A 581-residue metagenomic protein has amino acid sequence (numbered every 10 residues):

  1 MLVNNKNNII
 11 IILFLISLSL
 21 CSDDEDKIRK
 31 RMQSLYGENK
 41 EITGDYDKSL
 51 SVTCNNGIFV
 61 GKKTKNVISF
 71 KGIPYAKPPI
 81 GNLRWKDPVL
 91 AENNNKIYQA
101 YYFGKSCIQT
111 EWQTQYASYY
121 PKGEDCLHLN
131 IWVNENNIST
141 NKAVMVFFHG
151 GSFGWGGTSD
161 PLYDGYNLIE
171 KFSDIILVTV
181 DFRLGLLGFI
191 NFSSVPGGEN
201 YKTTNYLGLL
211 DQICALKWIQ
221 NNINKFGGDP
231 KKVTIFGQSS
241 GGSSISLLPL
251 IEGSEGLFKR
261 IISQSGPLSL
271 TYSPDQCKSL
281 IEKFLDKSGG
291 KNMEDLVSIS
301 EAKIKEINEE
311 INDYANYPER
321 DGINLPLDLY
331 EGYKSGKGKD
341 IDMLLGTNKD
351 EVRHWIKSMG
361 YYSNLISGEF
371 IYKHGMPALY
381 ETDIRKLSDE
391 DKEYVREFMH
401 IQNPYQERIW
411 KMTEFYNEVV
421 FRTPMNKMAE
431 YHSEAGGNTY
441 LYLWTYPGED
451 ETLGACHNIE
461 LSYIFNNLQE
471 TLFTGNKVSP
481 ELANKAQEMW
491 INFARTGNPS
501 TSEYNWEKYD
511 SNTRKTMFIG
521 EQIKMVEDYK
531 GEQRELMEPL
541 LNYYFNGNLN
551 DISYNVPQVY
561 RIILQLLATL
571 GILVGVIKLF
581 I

Functional and structural regions predicted by a protein language model:
K6-C21, T569-L573: Cleavable N-terminal signal peptides of Sec/SRP-targeted secreted and luminal proteins
C21-L209, P230, L472-A486, A494-Y504 (+3 more regions): Non-catalytic accessory segments of hydrolases
Y201-N224: Alpha/beta-hydrolase active-site loop
F226-Q238: Alpha/beta-hydrolase fold nucleophile elbow
G242-S254: Short glycine-enriched nucleophile-adjacent loop and the immediately C-terminal alpha-helix near the catalytic center
E255-P267: A conserved short beta-strand
D295, A302-P480, M489, Q565-T569: Substrate-gating cap/lid region and adjacent catalytic-acid/histidine neighborhood within extracellular/lumenal
P557-I581: Cleavable C-terminal sorting propeptides in eukaryotic secreted/cell-surface proteins
